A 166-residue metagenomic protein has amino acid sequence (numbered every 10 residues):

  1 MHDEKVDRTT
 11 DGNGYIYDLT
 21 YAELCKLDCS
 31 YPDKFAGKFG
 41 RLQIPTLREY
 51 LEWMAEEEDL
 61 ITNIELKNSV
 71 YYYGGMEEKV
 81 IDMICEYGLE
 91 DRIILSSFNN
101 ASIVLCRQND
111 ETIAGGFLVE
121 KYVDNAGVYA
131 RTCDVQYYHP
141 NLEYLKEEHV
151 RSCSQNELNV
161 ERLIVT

Functional and structural regions predicted by a protein language model:
H2-E120, C133-Q136, P140, E147 (+1 more regions): Metal-dependent phosphodiesterase/phospholipase catalytic core, i.e., the His/Asp/Glu-rich active-site region
P140-N141, R162-L163: Thr-Gly-centered strand-to-loop micro-motif
H149-R162: Short acidic, glycine/proline-enriched helix-loop-strand junctions
T166: Catalytic cores of alpha/beta
